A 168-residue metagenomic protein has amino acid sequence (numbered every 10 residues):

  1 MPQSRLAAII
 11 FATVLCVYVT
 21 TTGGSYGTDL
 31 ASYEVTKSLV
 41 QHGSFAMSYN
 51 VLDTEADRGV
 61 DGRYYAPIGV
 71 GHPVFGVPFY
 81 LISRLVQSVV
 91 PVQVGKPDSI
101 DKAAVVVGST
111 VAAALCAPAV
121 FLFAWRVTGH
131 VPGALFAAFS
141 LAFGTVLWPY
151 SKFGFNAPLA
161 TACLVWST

Functional and structural regions predicted by a protein language model:
M1-T21, V105, L115, W125: Start-transfer (signal-anchor) and selected internal transmembrane alpha helices of multi-pass inner/ER membrane
L6-A8, S88-K96, A117-F143, T161-A162: Transmembrane-helix signature of polytopic, membrane-embedded enzymes that assemble or transfer cell-envelope glycans
A7-I9, A66, V74, V107 (+1 more regions): Hydrophobic alpha-helical transmembrane segments
T13-V19, L52-G62, V94-V106, T145: Short glycine/proline-rich turn/loop motifs
C16-G76: Juxtamembrane membrane-water interface segments immediately following transmembrane helices in multi-pass
E34, P73, V77, L81 (+3 more regions): Transmembrane alpha-helix boundary and packing residues in multipass membrane permease domains and related
E55, G59-P97, P158-L159: Short hydrophobic/aromatic helix or loop-helix immediately within or flanking a transmembrane segment in polytopic
V107-L115, P132-W166: Multi-pass, polyprenyl lipid-linked donor-dependent membrane glycosyltransferases
